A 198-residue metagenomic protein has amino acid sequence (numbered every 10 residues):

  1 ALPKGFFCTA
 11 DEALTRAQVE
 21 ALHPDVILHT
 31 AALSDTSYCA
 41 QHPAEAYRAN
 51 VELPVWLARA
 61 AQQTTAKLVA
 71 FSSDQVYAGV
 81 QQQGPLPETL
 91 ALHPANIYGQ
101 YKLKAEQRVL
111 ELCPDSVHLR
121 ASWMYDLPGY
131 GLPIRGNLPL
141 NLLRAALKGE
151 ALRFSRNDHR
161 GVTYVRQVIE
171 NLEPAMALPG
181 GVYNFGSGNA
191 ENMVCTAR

Functional and structural regions predicted by a protein language model:
T9-A49, Q62: NAD(P)H-binding glycine-rich loop region in Rossmannoid oxidoreductase-like domains and their noncatalytic homologs
I27-A31, L68-D74, V80, L119-A121: SDR active-site strand-loop-helix element
S37-A44, G79-Q83, Y130: Conserved catalytic-core motifs of eukaryotic protein kinase domains, centered on the activation segment
A46-Y47, Q82, V165, G181: Catalytic phosphate/metal-binding cores of nucleic-acid and nucleotide-processing enzymes, i.e., regions that mediate
R48, E52-W56, V76-L119, M124-Y125 (+1 more regions): Catalytic helix-loop patch of NAD(P)-dependent Rossmann-fold dehydrogenases
Q63-K67: A short helix->loop->beta-strand "cap" motif at the edges of active sites that frequently abuts
L110-R160, R166-Q167: NAD(P)-dependent short-chain dehydrogenase/reductase
N171-L172, A177-R198: Mid/C-terminal beta-alpha module of Rossmann-like enzyme folds, strongest in SDR-family dehydrogenases/epimerases
